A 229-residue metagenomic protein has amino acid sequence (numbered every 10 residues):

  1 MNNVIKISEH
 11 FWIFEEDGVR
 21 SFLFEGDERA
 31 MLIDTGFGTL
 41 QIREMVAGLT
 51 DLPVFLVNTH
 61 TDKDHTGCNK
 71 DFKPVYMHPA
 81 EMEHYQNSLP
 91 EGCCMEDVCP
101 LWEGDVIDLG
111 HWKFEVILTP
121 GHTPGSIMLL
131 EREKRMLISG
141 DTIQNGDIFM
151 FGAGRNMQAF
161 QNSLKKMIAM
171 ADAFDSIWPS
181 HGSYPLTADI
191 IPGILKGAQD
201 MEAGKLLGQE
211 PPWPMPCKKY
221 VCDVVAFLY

Functional and structural regions predicted by a protein language model:
N2-G48, L129-G140, Q144: Conserved beta-strand hairpin/beta-sheet module of binuclear metal-dependent hydrolase folds, prominently
I5-S8, P74-G125, E131-K134, G146 (+2 more regions): Metallo-beta-lactamase
L32-T35, P53-D64, Y76-P79, L118-G121 (+2 more regions): Active-site neighborhood of phospho(di)ester-bond hydrolases with catalytic His/Asp-centered motifs
F37, L89, F149-G154, D189-I190: Short, solvent-exposed loop/turn segments at secondary-structure boundaries
F37-G110, L195-G204: Active-site HxH/HxHxD metal-binding segment of metal-dependent hydrolases
G38-Q41, T61-G67, E83-H84, P124-S126 (+2 more regions): Active-site environment of divalent metal-dependent phosphoester hydrolases
I143-G154, K196, M201: Active-site-proximal segments of metal-dependent phosphoesterases and phosphodiesterases across multiple
K165-Y229: Accessory terminal helices/loops
